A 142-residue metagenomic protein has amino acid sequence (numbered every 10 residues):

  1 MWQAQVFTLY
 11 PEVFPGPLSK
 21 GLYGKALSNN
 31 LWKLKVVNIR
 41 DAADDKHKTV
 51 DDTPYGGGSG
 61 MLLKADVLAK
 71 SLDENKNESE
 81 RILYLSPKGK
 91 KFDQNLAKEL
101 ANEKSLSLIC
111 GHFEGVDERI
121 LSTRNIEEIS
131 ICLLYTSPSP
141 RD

Functional and structural regions predicted by a protein language model:
M1-N75: N-terminal nucleotide/polyanion-binding subdomain common to many enzyme families
Q5-F7, K35-V37, L83, L106-L108 (+1 more regions): Hydrophobic/aromatic beta-strand patches that form the interior of the parallel beta-sheet core in alpha/beta enzyme
L9, I39, L85-K88, H112-F113 (+1 more regions): Fold-independent oxyanion-binding glycine-rich loops and adjacent beta-strand/coil segments at enzyme active sites
P54-G56, I109, F113, S130: Short glycine/serine/threonine-biased micro-segments
L62-H112, E118: S-adenosyl-L-methionine/SAH cofactor-binding core of RNA-modifying enzymes
Y135-D142: Conserved small/polar residues in nucleotide/adenosyl-binding loops
